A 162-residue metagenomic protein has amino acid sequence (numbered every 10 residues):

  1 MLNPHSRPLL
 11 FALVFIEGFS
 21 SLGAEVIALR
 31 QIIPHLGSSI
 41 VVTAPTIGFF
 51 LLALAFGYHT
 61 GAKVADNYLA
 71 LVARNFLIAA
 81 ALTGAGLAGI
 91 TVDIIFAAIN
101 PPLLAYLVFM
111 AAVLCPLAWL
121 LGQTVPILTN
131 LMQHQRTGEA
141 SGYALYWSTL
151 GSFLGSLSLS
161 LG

Functional and structural regions predicted by a protein language model:
M1-G162: Alpha-helical transmembrane segments of multi-pass membrane proteins
